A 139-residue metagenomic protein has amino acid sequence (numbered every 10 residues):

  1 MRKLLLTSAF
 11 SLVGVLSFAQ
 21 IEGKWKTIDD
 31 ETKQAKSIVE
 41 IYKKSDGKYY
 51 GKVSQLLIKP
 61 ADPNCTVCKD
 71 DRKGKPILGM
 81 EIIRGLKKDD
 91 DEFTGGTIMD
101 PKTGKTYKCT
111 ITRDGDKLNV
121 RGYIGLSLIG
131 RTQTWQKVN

Functional and structural regions predicted by a protein language model:
M1-L4: Positively charged n-region of N-terminal signal peptides that target proteins for export
L6-A9: Sec-dependent N-terminal signal peptides
V13-Q20: Sec/Tat signal peptide C-region and signal peptidase I cleavage site
Q20-I28: Cleaved targeting-peptide boundary
T27-M99, Y107: Central antiparallel beta-sheet cores of small beta-barrel/beta-sandwich binding domains
C68-G74, N119-L126: Short aromatic-glycine motifs in intrinsically disordered, low-complexity regions
G115-K117, I124-N139: Edge beta-strand at a domain terminus
